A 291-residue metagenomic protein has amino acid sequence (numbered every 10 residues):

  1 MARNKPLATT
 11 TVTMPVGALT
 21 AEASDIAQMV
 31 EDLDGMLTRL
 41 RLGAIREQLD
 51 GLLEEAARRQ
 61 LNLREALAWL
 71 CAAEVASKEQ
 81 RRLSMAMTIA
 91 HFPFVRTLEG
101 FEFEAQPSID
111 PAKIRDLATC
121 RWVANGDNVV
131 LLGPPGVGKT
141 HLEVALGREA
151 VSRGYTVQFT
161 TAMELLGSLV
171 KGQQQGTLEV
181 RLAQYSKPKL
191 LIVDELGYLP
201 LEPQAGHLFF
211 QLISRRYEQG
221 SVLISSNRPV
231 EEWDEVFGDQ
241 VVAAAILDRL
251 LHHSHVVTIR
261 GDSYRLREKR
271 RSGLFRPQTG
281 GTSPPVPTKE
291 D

Functional and structural regions predicted by a protein language model:
M1-E31, G35, G273-D291: Intrinsically disordered, low-complexity and often Lys/Arg-enriched segments
E31, G35-T38, E47-D50, A68-W69 (+9 more regions): Solvent-exposed alpha-helical segments within well-ordered globular domains of core cellular machineries
D32-G35, G51-E55, E99-G100, N128-L132 (+1 more regions): Short hinge/gating elements
D34, T38, L42-F94: Interdomain "pre-motor" coupling segment immediately N-terminal to P-loop NTPase/helicase cores
A68-R121, N125, R267-L274: AAA+ P-loop ATPase motor domain of ring mechanoenzymes
I109-K187, D234-V236: Conserved P-loop
T156-T160, E164-L190, L196-D291: Replace "adjacent to P-loop NTPase cores in ATP/GTP-dependent enzymes" with "adjacent to NTP-binding cores
